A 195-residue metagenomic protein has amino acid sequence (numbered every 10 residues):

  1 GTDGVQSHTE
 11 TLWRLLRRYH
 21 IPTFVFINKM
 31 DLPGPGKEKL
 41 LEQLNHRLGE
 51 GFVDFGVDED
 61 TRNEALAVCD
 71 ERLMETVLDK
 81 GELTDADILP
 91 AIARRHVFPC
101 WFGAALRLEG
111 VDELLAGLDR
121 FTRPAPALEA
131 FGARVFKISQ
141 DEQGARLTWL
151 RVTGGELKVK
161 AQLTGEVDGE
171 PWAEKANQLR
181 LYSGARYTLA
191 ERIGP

Functional and structural regions predicted by a protein language model:
G1-P195: Structural and coupling elements of P-loop NTPases
